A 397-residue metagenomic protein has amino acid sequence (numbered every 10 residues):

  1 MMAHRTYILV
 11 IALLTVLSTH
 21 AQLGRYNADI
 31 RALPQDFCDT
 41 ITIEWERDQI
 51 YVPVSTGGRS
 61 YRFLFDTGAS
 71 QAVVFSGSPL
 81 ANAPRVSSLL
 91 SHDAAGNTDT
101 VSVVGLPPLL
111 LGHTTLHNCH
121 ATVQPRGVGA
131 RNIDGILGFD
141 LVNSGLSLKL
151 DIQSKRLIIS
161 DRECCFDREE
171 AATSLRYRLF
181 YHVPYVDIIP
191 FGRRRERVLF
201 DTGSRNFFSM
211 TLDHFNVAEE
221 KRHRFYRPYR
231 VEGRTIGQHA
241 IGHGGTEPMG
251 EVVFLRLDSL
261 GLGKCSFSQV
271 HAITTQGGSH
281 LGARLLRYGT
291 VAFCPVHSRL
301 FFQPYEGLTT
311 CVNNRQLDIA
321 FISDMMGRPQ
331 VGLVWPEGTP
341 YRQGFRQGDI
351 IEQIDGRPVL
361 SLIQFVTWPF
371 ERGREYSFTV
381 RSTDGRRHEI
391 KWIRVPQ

Functional and structural regions predicted by a protein language model:
M1-R25: Bacterial Sec-dependent N-terminal signal peptides
A21-Q397: Pepsin/retropepsin-fold aspartyl endopeptidases
